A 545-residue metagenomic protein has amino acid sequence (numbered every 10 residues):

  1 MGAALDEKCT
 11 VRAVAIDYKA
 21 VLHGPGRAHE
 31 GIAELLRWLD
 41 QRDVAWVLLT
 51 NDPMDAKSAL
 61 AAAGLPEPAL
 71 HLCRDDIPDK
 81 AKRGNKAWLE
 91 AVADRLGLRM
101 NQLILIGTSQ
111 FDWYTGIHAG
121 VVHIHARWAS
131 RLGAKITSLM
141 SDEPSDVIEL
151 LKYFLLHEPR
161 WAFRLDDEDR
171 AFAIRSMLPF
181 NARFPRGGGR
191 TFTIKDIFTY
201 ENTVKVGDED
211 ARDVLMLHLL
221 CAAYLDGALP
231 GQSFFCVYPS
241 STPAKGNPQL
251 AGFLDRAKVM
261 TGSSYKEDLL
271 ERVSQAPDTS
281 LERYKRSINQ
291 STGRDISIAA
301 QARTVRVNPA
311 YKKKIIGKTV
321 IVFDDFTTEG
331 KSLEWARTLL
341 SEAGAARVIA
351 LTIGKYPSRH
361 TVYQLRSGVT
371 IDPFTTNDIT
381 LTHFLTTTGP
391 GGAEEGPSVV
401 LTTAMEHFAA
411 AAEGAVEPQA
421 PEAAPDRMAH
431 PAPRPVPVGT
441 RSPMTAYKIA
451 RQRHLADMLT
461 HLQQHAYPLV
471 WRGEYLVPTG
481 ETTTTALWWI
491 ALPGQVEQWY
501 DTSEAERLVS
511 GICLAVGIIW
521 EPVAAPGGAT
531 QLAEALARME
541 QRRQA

Functional and structural regions predicted by a protein language model:
E7-P25, F323: Asp-based phosphoryl-transfer active-site loop
L22, Y284-D378: PRPP/pyrophosphate-binding module of the type I phosphoribosyltransferase fold
L22-W46, R83-A87, S233-F234, Y238-S240: Short, acidic loop-to-helix structural element flanking the phosphoryl-transfer center in phosphate-processing enzymes
L35-A63, L72-D79, G116, C236: Substrate-recognition element of Asp-dependent hydrolases with the DxDx(T/V) motif
A87-F111, T319-F323: Conserved Lys-Pro-Asp/Glu-containing loop-to-beta segment of HAD-superfamily phosphomonoesterases, centered on
I106-D142: Acidic, Mg2+-coordinating phosphoryl-transfer loop and its flanking beta/alpha structural elements, shared across
S145-G187, E334-R434: PRPP-dependent phosphoribosyltransferase catalytic core
L155-F234, P243, P248, P277-K312: Active-site-facing substrate-recognition patch
